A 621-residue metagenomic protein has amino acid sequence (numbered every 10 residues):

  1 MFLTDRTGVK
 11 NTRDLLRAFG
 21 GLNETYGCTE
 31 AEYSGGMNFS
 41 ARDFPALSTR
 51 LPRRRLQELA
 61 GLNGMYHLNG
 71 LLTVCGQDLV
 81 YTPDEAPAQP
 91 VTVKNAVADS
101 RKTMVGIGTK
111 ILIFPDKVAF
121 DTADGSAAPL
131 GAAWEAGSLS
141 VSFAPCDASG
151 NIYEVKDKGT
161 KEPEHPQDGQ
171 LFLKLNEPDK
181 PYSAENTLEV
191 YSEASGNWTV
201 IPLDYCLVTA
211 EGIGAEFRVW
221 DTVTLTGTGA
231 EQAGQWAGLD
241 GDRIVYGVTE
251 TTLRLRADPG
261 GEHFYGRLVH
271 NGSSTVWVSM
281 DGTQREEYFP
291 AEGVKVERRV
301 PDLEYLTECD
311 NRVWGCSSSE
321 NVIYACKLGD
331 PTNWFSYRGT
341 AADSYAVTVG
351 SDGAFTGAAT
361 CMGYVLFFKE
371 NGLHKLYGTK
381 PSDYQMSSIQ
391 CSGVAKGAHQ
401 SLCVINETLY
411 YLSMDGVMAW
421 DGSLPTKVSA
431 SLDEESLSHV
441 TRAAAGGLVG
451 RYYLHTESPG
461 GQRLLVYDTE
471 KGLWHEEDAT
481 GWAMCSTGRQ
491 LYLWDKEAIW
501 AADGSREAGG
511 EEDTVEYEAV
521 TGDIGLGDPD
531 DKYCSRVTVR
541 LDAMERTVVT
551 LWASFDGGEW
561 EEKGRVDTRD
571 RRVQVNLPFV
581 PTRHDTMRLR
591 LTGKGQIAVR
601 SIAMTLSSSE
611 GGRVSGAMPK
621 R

Functional and structural regions predicted by a protein language model:
M1-P87, S142-I152, R298-K375, T456-Y467 (+1 more regions): N-terminal beta-propeller domains
F2-G70, G393-G397, V404-T408, D415-R621: Beta-sheet repeat architectures centered on beta-propellers
T4-G8, G131, E185-T187, Y191-V219 (+1 more regions): Small/polar beta-strand repeat architecture
F39-E58, Q77-D99, D121-Y153, A194-L203 (+8 more regions): Trp- and S/T/G-rich repeat-edge/linker motifs of beta-rich repeat architectures
M65, M104-V105, L306, A358 (+2 more regions): Hydrophobic core register within WD40 beta-propeller blades
L71-L72, T109-I113, P163-E189, W220-T226 (+6 more regions): Short hydrophobic/aromatic-rich beta-strand motifs
C75-G76, I107-G108, F114-D116, A184 (+12 more regions): Short loop/turn segments that connect beta-strands within the blades of beta-propeller domains, predominantly WD40
Y81, A86, K117-A133, Q170-P202 (+5 more regions): Short, surface-exposed terminal/edge motifs of secreted or surface/virion proteins that either
